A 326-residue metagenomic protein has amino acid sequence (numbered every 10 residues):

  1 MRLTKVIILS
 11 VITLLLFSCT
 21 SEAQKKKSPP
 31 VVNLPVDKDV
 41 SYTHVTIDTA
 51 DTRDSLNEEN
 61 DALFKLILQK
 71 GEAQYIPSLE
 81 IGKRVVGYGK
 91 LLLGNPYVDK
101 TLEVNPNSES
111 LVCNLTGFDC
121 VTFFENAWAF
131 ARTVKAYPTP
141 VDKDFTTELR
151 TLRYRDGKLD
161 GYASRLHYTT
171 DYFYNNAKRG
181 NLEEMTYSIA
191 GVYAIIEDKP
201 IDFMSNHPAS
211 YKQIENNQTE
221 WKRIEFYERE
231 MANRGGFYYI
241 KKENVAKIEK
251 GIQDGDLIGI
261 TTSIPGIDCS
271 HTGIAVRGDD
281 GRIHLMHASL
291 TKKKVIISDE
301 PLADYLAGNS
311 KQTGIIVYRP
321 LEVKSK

Functional and structural regions predicted by a protein language model:
M1-I8: Bacterial N-terminal signal peptides that target proteins for export
V11-L14: Repetitive helical segments and hydrophobic/amphipathic motifs
F17-S18: C-terminal motif of bacterial Sec signal peptides marking the signal peptidase cleavage site
S21-A23: Boundary at the C-terminal end of the N-terminal hydrophobic targeting segment
P29-W128, R132: Cationic-aromatic interfacial patches
L92-R234, G281, H287-L290: Acidic/His-rich structured neighborhood in mature extracellular/periplasmic domains
F237-I248: Short alpha-helix capping/helix-loop boundary micro-motifs
I252-K326: C-terminal soluble interaction/assembly domains
